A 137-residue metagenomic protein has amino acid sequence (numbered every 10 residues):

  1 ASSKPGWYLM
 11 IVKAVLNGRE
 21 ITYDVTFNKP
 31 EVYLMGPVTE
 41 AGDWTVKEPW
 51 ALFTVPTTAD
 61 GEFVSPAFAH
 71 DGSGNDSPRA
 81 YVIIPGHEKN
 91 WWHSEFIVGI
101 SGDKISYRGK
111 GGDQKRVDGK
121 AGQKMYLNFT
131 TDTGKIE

Functional and structural regions predicted by a protein language model:
A1-N17, E88-I136: Structured interaction patches on ligand/partner-binding surfaces of diverse proteins
A14, I21-F27: C-terminal edge beta-strand
N28-N75, P85-K104: Aromatic-rich carbohydrate-binding modules that target alpha-glucans
